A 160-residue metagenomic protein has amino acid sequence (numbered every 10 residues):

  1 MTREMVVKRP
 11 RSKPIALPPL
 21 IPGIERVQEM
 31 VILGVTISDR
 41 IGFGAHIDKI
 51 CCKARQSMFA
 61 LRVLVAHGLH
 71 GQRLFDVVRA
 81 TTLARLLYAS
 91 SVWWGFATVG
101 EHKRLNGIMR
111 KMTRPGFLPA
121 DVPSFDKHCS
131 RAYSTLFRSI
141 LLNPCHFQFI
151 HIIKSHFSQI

Functional and structural regions predicted by a protein language model:
M1-Q28: Short, conserved micro-motifs composed of acidic
E4, T82, M112: Hydrophobic, well-ordered secondary-structure elements that form the walls of internal hydrophobic environments
K8, T81, R85-S90, F96 (+2 more regions): Generic structural signal for hydrophobic core residues of well-folded globular domains
P10, A60, H67, Y88 (+2 more regions): Short amphipathic alpha-helical interaction elements and helix-loop-helix interfaces that mediate dimerization
P10-R11, I41, M112, P144: N-terminal regions of proteins, emphasizing targeting and processing segments when present
R11-S12, I37, G42, V122: Short, glycine-/Ser/Thr-/acidic-enriched flexible segments
P19, G95-I160: Short linear motifs embedded in intrinsically disordered, charge-biased segments
I24-V92: Basic, alpha-helical interaction scaffolds
